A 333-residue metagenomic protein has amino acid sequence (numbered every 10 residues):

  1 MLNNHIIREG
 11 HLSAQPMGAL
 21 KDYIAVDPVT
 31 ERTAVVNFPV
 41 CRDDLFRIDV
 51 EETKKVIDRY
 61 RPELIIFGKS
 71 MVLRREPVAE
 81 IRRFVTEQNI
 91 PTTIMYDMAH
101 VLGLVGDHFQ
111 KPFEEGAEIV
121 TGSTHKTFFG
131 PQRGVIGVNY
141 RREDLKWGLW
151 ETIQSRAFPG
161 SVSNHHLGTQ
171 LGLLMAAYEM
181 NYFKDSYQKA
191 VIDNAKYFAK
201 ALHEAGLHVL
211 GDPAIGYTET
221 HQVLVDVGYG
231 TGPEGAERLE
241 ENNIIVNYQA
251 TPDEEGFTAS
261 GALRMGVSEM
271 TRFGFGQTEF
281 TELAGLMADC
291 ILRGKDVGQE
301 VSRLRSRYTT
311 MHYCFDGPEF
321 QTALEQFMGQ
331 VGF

Functional and structural regions predicted by a protein language model:
M1-H208, V267-S268: Conserved PLP-enzyme active-site core in the AAT-like
E31, G130-Q132, E219, E240 (+1 more regions): A generic structural signal for well-ordered coil/turn residues at beta-strand boundaries that shape enzyme active-site
I119-T127, G235-E240, T271-G285: Short, basic, helix/turn surface patches
K146, T231, G276-Q277: Helix N-cap / loop-to-helix initiation motif
G148, G235-L239, A250-P252, E279-F280 (+1 more regions): Composition- and surface-driven signal marking solvent-exposed, interaction-prone regions in large proteins
A177, Q188, I192-E237, I245-G261 (+1 more regions): Conserved small-domain helix->loop->beta segment predominantly found in fold-type I
D193, F257-F333: PLP-dependent enzyme catalytic core of the Aspartate aminotransferase-like
N242-V246, I291: A common structural junction motif
